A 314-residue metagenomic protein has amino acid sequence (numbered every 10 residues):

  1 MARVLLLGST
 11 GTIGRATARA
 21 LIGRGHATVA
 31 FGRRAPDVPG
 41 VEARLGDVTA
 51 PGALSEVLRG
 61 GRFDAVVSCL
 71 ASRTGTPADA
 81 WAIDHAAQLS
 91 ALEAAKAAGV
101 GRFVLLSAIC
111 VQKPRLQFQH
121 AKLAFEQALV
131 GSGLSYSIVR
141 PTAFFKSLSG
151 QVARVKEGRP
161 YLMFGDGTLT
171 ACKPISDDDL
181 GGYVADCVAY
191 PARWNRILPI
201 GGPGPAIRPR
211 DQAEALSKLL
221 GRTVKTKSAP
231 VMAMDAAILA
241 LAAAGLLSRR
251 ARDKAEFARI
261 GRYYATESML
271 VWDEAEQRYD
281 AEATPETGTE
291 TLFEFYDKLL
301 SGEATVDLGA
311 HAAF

Functional and structural regions predicted by a protein language model:
A2-H26: N-terminal Rossmann NAD(P)H-binding glycine-rich loop of SDR-like oxidoreductase domains
P36-A97, C110-Q112: NAD(P)H-binding glycine-rich loop region in Rossmannoid oxidoreductase-like domains and their noncatalytic homologs
S107, K113, F125-A153: Conserved beta-loop-beta element that borders a ligand/cofactor-binding pocket
A143-C172: NAD(P)-dependent short-chain dehydrogenase/reductase
S147-V155, C187-L198, R222-V224: Glycine/proline-rich active-site loop of Rossmann-fold NAD(P)-dependent oxidoreductases
F164-T170, R196-A206, L220-G221, A229-V231 (+1 more regions): Glycine-rich Rossmann NAD(P)(H)-binding loop
T168-V188, R196, R208: Substrate-positioning beta->alpha
M232-F314: A hydrophobic C-terminal alpha-helical subdomain
